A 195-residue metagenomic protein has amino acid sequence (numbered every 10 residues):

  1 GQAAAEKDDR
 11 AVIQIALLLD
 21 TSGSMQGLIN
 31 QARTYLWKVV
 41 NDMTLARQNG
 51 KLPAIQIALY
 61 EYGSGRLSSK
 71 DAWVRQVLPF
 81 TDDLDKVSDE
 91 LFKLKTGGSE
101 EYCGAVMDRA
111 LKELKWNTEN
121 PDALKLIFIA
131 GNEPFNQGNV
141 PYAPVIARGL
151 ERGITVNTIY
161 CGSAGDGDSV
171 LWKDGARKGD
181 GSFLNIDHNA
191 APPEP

Functional and structural regions predicted by a protein language model:
G1-E194: Divalent cation-coordinating acidic motifs and surrounding scaffolds that mediate Ca2+/Mg2+/Mn2+/Zn2+-dependent binding
